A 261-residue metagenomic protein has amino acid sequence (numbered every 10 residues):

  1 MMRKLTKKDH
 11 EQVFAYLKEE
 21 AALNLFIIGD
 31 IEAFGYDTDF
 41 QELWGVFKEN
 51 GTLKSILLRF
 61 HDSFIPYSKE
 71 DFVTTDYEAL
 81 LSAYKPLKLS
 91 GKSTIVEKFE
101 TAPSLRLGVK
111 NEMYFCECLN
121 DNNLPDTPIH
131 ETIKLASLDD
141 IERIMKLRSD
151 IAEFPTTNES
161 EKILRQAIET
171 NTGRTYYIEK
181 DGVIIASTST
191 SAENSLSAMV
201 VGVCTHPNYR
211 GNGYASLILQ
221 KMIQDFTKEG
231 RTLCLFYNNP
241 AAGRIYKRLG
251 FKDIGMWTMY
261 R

Functional and structural regions predicted by a protein language model:
M1-F26, N120-N158: Short amphipathic alpha-helix that is part of the acyltransferase structural core
M1-M2, A15, A21, G29-Y84 (+1 more regions): Conserved donor-binding loop and adjoining core beta-sheet/short helix segment in diverse acyl/aminoacyl transferases
A22-F40, K48, P155-D181: Active-site rim helix/loop that mediates acceptor-substrate recognition in acyltransferases
K48, F60-I129: Acyl-donor-binding surface of acyltransferase catalytic domains
F72-A79, V201, T205, G211-D225 (+2 more regions): Conserved acetyl-CoA-binding loop-helix of GNAT-fold acetyltransferases
S90-V96, L233-K247, M259-R261: Conserved beta-strand-loop-alpha-helix junction that forms the acyl-donor binding cleft
P103-K110, L249-W257: Conserved acetyl-CoA-binding loop of GNAT-fold acetyltransferases
I144, T172-S189, S197-A198: Conserved active-site beta-strand-loop modules that form the wall/rim of enzyme catalytic pockets and either contain
